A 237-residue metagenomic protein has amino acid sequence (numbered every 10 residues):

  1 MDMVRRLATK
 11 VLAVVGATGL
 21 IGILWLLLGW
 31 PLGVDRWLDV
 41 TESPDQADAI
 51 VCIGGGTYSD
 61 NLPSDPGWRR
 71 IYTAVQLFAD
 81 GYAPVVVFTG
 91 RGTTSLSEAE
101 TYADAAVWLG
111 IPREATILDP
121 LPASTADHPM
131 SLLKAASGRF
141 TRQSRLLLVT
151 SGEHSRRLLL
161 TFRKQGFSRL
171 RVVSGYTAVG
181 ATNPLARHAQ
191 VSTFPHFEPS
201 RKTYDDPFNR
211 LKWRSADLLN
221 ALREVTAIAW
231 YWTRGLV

Functional and structural regions predicted by a protein language model:
M1-D48: N-terminal membrane-anchoring alpha-helices
R5-A8, N209, W213-A216: Membrane-interface helix-boundary signature
L7-A8, Y72, L147, V225: Small/flexible residues
L24-P31, V75, A229-L236: Structural signature of transmembrane alpha-helix termini at the membrane-water interface
W30-P207: A structural signal for short, hydrophobic/glycine-enriched beta-strand patches
W213-V237: A transmembrane-helix-recognition feature enriched in membrane-embedded lipid enzymes and envelope glyco-/phospholipid
